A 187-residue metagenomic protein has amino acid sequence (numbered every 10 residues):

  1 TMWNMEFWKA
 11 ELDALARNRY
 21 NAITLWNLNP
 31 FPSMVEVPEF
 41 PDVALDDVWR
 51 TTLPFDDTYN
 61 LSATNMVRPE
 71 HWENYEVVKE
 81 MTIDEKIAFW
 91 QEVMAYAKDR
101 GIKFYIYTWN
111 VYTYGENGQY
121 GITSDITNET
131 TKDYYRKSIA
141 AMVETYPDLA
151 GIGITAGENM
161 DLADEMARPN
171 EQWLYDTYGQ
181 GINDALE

Functional and structural regions predicted by a protein language model:
T1-E187: Aromatic-lined carbohydrate-binding surfaces of glycoside hydrolases
